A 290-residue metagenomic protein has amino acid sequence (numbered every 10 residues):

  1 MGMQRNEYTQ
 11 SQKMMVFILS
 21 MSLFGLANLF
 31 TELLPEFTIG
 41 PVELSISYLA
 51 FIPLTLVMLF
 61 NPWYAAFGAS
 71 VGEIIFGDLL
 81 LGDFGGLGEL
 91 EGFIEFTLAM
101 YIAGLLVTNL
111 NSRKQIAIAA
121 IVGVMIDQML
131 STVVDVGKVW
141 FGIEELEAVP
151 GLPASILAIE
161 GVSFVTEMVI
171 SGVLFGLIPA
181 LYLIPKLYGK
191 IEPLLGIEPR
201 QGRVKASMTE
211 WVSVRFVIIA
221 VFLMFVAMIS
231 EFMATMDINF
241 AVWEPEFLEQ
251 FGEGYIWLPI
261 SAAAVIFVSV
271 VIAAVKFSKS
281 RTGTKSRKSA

Functional and structural regions predicted by a protein language model:
M1-E7, Q201, S280-A290: Short, charged juxtamembrane terminal tails flanking transmembrane helices
G2-F60, Y64-A65: Hydrophobic transmembrane alpha-helices
M14, I18-S22, W63, F67-V71 (+3 more regions): Hydrophobic alpha-helical transmembrane segments
L23, F247-T282: Alpha-helical transmembrane segments and their immediate juxtamembrane interface regions
F30-E43, G72-G104: Interfacial aromatic-anchored transmembrane helix boundaries in multi-pass membrane proteins
L33-S45, N109-A262: Membrane-embedded alpha-helical hairpins and interfacial helices in multi-pass inner-membrane proteins
L56-A69, T108-Q115: Membrane-helix interface "capping/anchor" motifs
K186-L194, A273-S286: Membrane-interface capping segments at transmembrane-helix boundaries
